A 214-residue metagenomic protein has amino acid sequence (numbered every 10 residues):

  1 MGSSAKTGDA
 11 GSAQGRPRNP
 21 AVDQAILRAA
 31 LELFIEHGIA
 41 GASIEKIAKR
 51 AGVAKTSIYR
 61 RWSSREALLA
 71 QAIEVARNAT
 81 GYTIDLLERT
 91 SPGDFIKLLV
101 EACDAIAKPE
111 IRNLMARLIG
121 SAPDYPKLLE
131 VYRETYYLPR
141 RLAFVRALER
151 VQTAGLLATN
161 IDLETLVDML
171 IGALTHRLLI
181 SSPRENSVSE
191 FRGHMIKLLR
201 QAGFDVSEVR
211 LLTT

Functional and structural regions predicted by a protein language model:
M1-A10, K97, E101, R146-R150 (+3 more regions): C-terminal peripheral helix-coil segments that are non-catalytic and often amphipathic
M1-G52, S64-A67: Basic, helix-initiating cap at the start of DNA-binding domains
T56: Key DNA-contact positions within bacterial/archaeal DNA-binding proteins
A67-A76: Alpha-helical DNA-contacting segments of helix-turn-helix folds
Y82-M115, L163-V167: Hydrophobic alpha-helical connector segments
G93, K108-P109, N113, K127-T153 (+3 more regions): Amphipathic alpha-helical packing segments from all-alpha helical-bundle domains
V100-A107, M115-D124, M195-G203: Helix-loop "lid/cap" segments that line or gate small-molecule binding pockets
